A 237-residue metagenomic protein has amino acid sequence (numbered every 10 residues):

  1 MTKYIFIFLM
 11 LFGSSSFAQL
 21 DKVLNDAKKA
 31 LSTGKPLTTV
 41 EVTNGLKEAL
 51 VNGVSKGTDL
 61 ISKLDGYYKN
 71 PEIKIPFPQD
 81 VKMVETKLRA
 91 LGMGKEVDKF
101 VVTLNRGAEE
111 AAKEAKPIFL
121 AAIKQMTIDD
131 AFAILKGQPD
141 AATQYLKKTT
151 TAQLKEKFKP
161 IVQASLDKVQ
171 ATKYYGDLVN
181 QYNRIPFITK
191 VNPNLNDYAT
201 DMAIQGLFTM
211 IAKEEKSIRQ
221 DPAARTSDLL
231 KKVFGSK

Functional and structural regions predicted by a protein language model:
Y4-G13: Sec-dependent N-terminal signal peptides
S14-A18: Sec/Tat signal peptide C-region and signal peptidase I cleavage site
D21-V101: N-terminal Sec/ER secretory leader and immediately downstream segment of secreted/extracellular precursors
N25-K28, N196, A203-K237: A cross-kingdom marker for long, charged
P36-L46, R89-L91, F100-E109, F119-L120 (+3 more regions): Second-shell loop/turn segments in exported
G57, T127, P222: Residue-level signature of catalytic and energy-coupling elements of molecular machines, predominantly ATP/GTP-dependent
G94-S165: Mid-length scaffold segments of soluble, non-membrane domains
I161-M202: An amphipathic alpha-helical core segment
